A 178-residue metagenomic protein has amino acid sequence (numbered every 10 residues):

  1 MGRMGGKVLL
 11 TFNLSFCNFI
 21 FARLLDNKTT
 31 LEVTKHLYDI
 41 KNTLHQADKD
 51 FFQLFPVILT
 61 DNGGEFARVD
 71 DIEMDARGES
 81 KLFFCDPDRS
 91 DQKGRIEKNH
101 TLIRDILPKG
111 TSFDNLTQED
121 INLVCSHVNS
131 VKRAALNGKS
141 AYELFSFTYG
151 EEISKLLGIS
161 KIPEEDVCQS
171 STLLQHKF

Functional and structural regions predicted by a protein language model:
M1-F19: An active-site-proximal beta-strand-loop segment
G5, A22-D48: Active-site beta-loop-alpha junctions of metal-dependent nucleic acid enzymes, especially the RNase H-like/DDE
F12, L59-T60: Generic enzyme active-site microenvironment
S15, D70-K81: Short, surface-exposed basic-aromatic patches at helix termini and helix-loop junctions that form
N18-R23, F84, K109: Short small-residue beta-strand/loop micro-motif enriched in glycine and branched aliphatics
K49-L54: Short helix-terminating capping/connector loops at secondary-structure junctions
T60-N62, V69-I72, F83-I106, D114-S126: RNase H-like two-metal-ion nuclease catalytic core shared by retroviral integrases and related mobile-element nucleases
K109-F178: C-terminal domain-tail junction helix/linker
